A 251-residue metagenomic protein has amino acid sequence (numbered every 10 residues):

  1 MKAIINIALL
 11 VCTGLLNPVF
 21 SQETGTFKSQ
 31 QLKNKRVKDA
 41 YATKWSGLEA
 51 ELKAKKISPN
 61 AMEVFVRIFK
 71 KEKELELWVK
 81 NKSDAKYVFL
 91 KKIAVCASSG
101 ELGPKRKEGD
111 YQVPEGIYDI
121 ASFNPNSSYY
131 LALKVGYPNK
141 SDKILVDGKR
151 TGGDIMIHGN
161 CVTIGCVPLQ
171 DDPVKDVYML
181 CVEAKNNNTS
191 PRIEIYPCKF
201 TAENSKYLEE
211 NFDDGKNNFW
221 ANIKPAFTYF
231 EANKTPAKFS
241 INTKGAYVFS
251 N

Functional and structural regions predicted by a protein language model:
M1-F27: Bacterial Sec-dependent N-terminal signal peptides
E23-P59: Extracellular/luminal recognition modules and glycoprotein regions
T26-Q30, A61, L102-G103, F219 (+2 more regions): A structural boundary/capping signal
G47-F65, L77-V79, A97-E108, V113-D119 (+1 more regions): N-terminal post-signal-peptidase region of extra-cytosolic proteins
N81-C96: Short Gly/aromatic-enriched secondary-structure transition segments
K92-G100, Y196-K199: Acidic helix-start/capping segments at beta-turn-to-alpha-helix junctions
G109-N251: Exported/periplasmic cell-wall-interacting domains
